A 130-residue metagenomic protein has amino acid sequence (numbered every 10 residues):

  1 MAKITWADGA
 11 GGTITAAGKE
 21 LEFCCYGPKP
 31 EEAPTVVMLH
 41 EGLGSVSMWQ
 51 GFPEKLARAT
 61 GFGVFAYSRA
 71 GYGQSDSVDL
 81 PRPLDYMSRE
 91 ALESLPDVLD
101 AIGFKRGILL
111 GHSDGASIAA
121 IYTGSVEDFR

Functional and structural regions predicted by a protein language model:
A2-E20: N-terminal cap/lid segment of alpha/beta-hydrolase-fold proteins
K19, V46, H112: Flexible nucleotide-binding loop
E22-S77: Conserved HGGG/HGGXW glycine-rich cap/lid loop of the alpha/beta-hydrolase fold
C24, T60, A66-L110: Active-site loop/oxyanion-hole signature of alpha/beta-hydrolase fold enzymes
Q50, P96, A120-G124: Short, hydrophobic alpha-helix immediately C-terminal to the catalytic nucleophile
F52-L56, P81-L84, S125-E127: Glycine-rich, phosphate-binding/catalytic loops in enzymes
K105-R130: Conserved hydrolase catalytic core segment
